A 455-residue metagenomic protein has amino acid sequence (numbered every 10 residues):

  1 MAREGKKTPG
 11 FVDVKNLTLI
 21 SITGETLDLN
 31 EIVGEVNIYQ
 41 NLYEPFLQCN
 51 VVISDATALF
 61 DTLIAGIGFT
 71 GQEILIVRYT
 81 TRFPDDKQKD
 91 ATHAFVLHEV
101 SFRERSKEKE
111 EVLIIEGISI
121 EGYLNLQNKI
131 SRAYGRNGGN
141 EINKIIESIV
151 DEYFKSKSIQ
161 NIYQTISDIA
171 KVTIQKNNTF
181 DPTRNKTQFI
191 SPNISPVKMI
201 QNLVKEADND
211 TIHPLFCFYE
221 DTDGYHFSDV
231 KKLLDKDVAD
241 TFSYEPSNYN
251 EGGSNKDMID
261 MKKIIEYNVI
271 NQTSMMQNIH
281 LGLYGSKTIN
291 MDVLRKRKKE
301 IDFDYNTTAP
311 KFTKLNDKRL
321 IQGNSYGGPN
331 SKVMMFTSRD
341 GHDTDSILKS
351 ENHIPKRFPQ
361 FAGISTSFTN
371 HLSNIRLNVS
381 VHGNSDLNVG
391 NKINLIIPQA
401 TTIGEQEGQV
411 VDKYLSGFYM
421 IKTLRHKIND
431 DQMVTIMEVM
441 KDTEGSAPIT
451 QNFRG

Functional and structural regions predicted by a protein language model:
M1-Q127: Assembly/oligomerization scaffold segments
D13-K15, L47-C49, A91-H93, E111-L113 (+6 more regions): Envelope-exposed proteins and targeting segments
I38, L42-I67, P246-G455: An acidic/polar, Gly/Ser/Thr-rich interaction patch typically located in mid-to-C-terminal regions of proteins
N50-V51, G117, Q127-T173, S191-F218 (+2 more regions): Amphipathic, non-transmembrane alpha-helical segments in extracytoplasmic/periplasmic proteins
S54-A56, I118-G122, S228-D235, M440-T443: Secondary-structure transition/turn motif
L63, N125-I130, V238-D240, P448-F453: Short, charged, solvent-exposed linker or helix-capping segments at domain edges/interfaces that act as flexible hinges
F69-R78, G139, T241, G390: Glycine-centered loop/turn motifs
V112, S167-Q277, L281: Short beta-strand-centered interaction patches in the first periplasmic/extracellular domains of large envelope
